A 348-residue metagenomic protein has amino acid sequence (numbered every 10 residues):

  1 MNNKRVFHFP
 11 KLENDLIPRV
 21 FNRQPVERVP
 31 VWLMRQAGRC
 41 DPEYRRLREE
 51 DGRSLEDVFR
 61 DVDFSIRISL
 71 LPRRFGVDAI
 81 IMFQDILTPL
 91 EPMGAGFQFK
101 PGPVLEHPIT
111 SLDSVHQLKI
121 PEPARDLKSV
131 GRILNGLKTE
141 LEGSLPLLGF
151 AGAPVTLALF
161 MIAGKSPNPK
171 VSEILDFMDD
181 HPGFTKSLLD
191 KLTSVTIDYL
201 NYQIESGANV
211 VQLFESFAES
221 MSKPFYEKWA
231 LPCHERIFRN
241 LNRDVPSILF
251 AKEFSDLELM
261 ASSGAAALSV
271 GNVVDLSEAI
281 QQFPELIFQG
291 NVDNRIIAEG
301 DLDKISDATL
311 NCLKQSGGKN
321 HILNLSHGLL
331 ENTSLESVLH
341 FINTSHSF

Functional and structural regions predicted by a protein language model:
M1-A95, F99, R236, E336-F348: N-terminal basic, low-complexity leaders that serve as flexible interaction/assembly modules and, when applicable, as
F9-P10, D61, H116, R132 (+2 more regions): Iron-associated oxidoreductase/ferritin-like identity signal
V20-Q36, V77-V104, R125-P169: Glycine-rich, aromatic-flanked loop segments that form ligand/cofactor-binding clefts across common enzyme folds
N22, W32-R35, D41, R45-R48 (+10 more regions): Generic, ordered loop/turn and secondary-structure boundary motif
D51-S54, L112-E122, L175-T185: Short glycine/proline- and acidic residue-enriched helix-loop micro-motifs that form flexible lids or anion-recognition
D61, S111-S114, P169-K170, G300-D301: Intrinsic-disorder/low-complexity, polar/charged segments
I81-P101, L105-P123, G207-Y226, S326-G328: Glycine-rich, proline-tolerant flexible connector loops at the mouths of alpha/beta enzymes
D126-F348: Active-site loop segments of alpha/beta catalytic cores
